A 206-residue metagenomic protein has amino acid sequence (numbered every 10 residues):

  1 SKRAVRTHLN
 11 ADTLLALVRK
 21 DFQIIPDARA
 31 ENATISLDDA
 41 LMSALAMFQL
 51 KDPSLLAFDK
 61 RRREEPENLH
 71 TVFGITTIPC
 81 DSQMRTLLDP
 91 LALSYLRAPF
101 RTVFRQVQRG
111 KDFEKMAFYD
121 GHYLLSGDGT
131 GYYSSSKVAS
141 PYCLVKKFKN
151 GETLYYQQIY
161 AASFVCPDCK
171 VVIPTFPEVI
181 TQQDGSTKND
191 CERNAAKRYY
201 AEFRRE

Functional and structural regions predicted by a protein language model:
A4-T7, A11-P79: Gly/serine-rich nucleotide phosphate-binding loop at the start of the catalytic core of nucleotide/ADP-ribose-handling
T13, L91, Y95-L96, F104 (+3 more regions): Long, hydrophilic "mature protein body" segments
L55-E65, T102-F104, P174-Q183: Short alpha-helical "patches" and their helix-cap loops
S82: Key DNA-contact positions within bacterial/archaeal DNA-binding proteins
R85-C169: Active-site-proximal, Lys/Arg-enriched surface segment that forms a nucleic-acid-binding/basic interface patch
F148-R205: Electropositive, glycine- and tryptophan-enriched low-complexity nucleic-acid-binding patches
